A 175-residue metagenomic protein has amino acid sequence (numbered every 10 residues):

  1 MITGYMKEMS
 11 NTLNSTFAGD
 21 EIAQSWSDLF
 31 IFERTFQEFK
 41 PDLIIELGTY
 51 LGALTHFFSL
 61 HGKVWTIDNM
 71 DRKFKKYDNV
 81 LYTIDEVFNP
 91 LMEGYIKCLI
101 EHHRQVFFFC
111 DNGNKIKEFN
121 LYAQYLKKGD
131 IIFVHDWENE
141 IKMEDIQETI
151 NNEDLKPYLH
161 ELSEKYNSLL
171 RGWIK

Functional and structural regions predicted by a protein language model:
M1-F108, N112-K175: A short alpha-helical cap/connector motif
